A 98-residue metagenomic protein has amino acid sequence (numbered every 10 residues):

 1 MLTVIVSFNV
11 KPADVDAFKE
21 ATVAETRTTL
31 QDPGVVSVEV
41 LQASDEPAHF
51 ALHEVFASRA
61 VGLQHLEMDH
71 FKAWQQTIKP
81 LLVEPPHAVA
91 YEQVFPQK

Functional and structural regions predicted by a protein language model:
L2, E39-A48, Q76-K98: Glycine-rich beta-strand-turn "strand-cap" elements at beta-sheet edges
L2-D32, V36, V40: N-terminal first-folded block
L2-N9, S37-L66: Short, well-ordered beta-strand segments in beta-rich or mixed alpha/beta enzyme and ligand-binding folds
S7, K11, D69, V94-K98: Short flexible/disordered coil segments
A13-V15, D45, V61, F95-P96: Generic "edge-of-domain/loop-turn" microfeature
D14, A48, H70: Short phosphate-engaging motifs
E20-V36, V55-V89: An amphipathic, aromatic/His-enriched active-site/gating alpha helix that lines ligand/cofactor pockets
